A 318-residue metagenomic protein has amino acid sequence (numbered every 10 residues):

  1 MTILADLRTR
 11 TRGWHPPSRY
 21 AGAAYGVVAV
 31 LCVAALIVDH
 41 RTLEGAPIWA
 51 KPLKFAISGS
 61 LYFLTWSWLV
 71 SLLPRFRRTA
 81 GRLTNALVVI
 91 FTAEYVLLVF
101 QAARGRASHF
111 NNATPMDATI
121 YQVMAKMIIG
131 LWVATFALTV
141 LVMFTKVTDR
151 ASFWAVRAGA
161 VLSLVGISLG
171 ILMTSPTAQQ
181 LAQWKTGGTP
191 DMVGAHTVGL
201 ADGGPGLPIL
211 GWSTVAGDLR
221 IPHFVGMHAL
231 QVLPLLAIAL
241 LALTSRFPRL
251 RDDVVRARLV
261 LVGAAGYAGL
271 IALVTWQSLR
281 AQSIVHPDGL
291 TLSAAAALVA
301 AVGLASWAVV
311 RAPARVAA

Functional and structural regions predicted by a protein language model:
M1-W14: Short, Lys/Arg-rich, polar N-terminal cytosolic tail immediately upstream of the first transmembrane signal-anchor
P17-I37, W49-S71, N85-A103, V123-L138 (+4 more regions): Hydrophobic cores of alpha-helical transmembrane segments in multi-pass integral membrane proteins
L43-P52, F110-V123, R150-W154, A182-G187 (+1 more regions): Non-cytosolic membrane-interface motifs at loop->transmembrane helix junctions
L69-T79: Membrane-helix interface/capping segments
T79-L87, F144-S168, A182, V255-G263: Interfacial segments of alpha-helical transmembrane regions
A178-A229: Membrane-interfacial catalytic/cofactor-binding modules of polytopic membrane enzymes
R246-V254, W276-L292: Extracellular/periplasmic helix-loop-helix junctions in multi-pass membrane proteins
A305-A318: Membrane-interface capping segments at transmembrane-helix boundaries
